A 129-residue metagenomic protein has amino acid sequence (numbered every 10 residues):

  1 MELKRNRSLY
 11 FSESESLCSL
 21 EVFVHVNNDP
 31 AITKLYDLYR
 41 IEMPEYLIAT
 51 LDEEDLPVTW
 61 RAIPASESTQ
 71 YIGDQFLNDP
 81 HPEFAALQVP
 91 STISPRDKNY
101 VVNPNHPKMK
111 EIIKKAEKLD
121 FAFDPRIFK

Functional and structural regions predicted by a protein language model:
M1-D37: Long, hydrophobic N-terminal alpha-helical segment
L3, D29-K129: Active-site and NAD+-binding cores of ADP-ribose-processing enzymes
